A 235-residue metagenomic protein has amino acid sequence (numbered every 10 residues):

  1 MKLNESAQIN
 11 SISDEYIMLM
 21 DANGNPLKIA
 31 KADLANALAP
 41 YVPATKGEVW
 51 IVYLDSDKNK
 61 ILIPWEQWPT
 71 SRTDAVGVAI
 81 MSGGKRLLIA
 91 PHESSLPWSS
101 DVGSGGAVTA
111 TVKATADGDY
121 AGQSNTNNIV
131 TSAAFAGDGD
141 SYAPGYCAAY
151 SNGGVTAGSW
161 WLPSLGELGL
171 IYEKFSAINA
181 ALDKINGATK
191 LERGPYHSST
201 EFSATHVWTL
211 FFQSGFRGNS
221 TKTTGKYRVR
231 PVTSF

Functional and structural regions predicted by a protein language model:
M1-Y41: Short, low-complexity N-terminal tether/leader segments at secretion or assembly junctions of large, surface-exposed
N10-Y16, T45-G47, A204-H206: A short, compositionally biased
I12-Y16, G84-R86, A157-W160, R193-G194 (+1 more regions): Short, surface-exposed beta-edge/turn micro-motifs
E15-D21, W50, G77-A79, P195-S199: Short hydrophobic/aromatic-rich beta-strand motifs
L19-A22, L87-H92, L165, L170: Extracellular/lumenal glycan-associated surfaces
G24, K58, G215-F216: Detector for glycine-centered tight turns/loop "hinges" at secondary-structure junctions
L34-T156, T223-K226, R230-F235: Short, compositionally biased
L165-F235: C-terminal, surface-exposed recognition/capping segments
